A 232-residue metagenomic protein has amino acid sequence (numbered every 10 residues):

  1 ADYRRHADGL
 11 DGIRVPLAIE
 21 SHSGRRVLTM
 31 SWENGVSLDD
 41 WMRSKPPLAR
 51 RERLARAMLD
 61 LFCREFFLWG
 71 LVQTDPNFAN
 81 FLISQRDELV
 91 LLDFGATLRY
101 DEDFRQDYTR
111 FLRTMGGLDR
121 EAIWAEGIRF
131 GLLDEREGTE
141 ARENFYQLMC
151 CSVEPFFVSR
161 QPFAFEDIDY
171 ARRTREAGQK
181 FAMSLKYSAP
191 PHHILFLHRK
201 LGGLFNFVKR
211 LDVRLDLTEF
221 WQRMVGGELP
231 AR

Functional and structural regions predicted by a protein language model:
A1-D39, R53, L68-W69, A122: Conserved ATP-binding subdomain of kinase catalytic cores across diverse folds
G12, C63-R64, S84: Flexible, glycine/threonine-enriched loop-and-boundary segments that flank and lead into catalytic domains of large
G24, E33-A57, S84-R232: Helix-rich C-lobe and terminal helical cap/extension of kinase-like folds
V27, Q73, L89: Hydrophobic "anchor" residues on beta-strands that sit immediately upstream of conserved functional sites
S31, Q73-D75, D93: Acidic active-site catalytic centers that drive phospho-/nucleotidyl reactions and related ester hydrolyses
L59-L68: Active-site alpha-helical segments that house and flank conserved acidic catalytic motifs for diphosphate chemistry
L68-F78: Catalytic-loop of the protein kinase fold
A79-I83: Hydrophobic residue at the +6 position relative to the catalytic HRD Asp in the kinase catalytic loop
